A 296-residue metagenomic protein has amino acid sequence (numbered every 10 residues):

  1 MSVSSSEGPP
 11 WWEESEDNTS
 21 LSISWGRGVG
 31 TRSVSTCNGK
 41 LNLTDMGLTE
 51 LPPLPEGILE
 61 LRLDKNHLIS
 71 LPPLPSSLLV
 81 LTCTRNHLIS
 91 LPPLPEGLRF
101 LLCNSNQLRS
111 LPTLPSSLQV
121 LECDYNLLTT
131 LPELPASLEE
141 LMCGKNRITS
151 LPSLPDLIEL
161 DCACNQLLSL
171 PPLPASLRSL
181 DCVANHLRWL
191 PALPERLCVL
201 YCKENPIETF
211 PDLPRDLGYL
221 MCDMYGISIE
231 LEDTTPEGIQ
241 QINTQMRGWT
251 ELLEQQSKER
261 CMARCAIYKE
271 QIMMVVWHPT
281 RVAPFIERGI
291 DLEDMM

Functional and structural regions predicted by a protein language model:
M1-E50, I58-E60, G226-M296: N-terminal capping/linker segments that flank leucine-rich repeat
S6, T19, S24-G28, V80-L81 (+7 more regions): Low-complexity, intrinsically disordered segments with a bias for serine/threonine
L21, L41, L61-L63, L81-C83 (+7 more regions): Conserved hydrophobic beta-strand positions in leucine-rich repeat
M46, L63-N66, N86, N106 (+6 more regions): Consensus "Asn ladder" position of solenoid repeat domains
L51-L54, L71-L74, L91-L94, L111-L114 (+5 more regions): Canonical leucine-rich repeat
S90, S110, C123, L127-T130 (+5 more regions): Leucine-rich repeat
L168, L173-D233: Ankyrin-repeat and related helical/solenoid repeat scaffolds used for protein-protein interactions
